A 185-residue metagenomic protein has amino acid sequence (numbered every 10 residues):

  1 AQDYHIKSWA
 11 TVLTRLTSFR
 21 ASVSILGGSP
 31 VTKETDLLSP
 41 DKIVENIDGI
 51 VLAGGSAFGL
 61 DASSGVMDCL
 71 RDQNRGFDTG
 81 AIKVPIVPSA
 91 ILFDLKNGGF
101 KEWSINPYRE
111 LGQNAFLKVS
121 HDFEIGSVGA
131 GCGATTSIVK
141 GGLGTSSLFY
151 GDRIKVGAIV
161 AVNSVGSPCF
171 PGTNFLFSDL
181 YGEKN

Functional and structural regions predicted by a protein language model:
A1-N185: Alpha/propeptide regions of enzymes that mature by internal proteolysis
